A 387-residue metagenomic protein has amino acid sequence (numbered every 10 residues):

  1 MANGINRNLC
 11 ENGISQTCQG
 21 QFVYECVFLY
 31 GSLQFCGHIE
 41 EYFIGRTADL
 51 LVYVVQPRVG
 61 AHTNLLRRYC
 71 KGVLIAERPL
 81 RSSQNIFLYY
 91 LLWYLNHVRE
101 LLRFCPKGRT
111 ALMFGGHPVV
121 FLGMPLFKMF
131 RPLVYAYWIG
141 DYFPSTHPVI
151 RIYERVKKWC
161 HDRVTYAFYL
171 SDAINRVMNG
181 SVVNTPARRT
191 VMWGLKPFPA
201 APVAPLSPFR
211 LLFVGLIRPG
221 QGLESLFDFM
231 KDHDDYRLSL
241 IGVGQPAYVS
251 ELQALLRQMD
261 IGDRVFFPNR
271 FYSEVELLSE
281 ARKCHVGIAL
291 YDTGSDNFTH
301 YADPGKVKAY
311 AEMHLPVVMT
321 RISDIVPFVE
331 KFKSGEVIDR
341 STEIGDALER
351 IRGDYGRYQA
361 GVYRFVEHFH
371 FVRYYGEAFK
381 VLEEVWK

Functional and structural regions predicted by a protein language model:
M1-R68, D228-D232: N-terminal subdomain of nucleotide-sugar transferases
E25-F28, F168, V203-Q221, L226-M230 (+1 more regions): Conserved donor-binding/catalytic core segment of Leloir-type glycosyltransferases
Q34, F198, T342, G353-V385: A charged, aromatic-enriched C-terminal amphipathic alpha-helix characteristic of glycosyltransferases across folds
C36-G37, T63, Y89-E100, A111-P132 (+1 more regions): An aromatic- and histidine-rich active-site surface loop
V98-L102, F121-L122, L126-F130, H147-Y169: Membrane-proximal helix-turn-helix segments that form the acceptor-binding/catalytic region of lipid-linked
E154, K158-R188, L195-P197, P327 (+1 more regions): A short, active-site helix/loop in glycosyltransferases that binds the activated sugar's phosphate group
Q221, S273-S279, G287-A309, V318-P327: Nucleotide-sugar-dependent
G242, S250-E280, V286: Nucleotide-activated donor-binding/catalytic signature segment of Leloir-type glycosyltransferases, i.e., the conserved
